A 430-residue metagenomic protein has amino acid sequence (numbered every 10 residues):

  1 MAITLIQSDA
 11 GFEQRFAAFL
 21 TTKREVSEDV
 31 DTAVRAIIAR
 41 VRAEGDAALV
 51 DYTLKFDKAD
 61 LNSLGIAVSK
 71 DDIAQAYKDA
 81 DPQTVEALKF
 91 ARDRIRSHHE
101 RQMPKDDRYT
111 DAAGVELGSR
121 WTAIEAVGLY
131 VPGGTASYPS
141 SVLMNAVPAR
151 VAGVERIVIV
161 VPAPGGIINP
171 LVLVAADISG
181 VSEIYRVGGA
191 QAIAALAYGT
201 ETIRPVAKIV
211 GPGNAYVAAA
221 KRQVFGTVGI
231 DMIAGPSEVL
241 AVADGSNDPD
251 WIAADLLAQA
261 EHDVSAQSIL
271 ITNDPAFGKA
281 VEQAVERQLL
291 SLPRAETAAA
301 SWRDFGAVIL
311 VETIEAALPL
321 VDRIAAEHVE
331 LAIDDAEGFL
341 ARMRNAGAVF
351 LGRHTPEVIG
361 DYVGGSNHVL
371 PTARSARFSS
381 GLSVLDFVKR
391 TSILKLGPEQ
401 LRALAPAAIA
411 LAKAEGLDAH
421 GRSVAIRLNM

Functional and structural regions predicted by a protein language model:
M1-E125: N-terminal Rossmann-like NAD(P)+-binding subdomain of aldehyde/semialdehyde dehydrogenases
I3-A10, E183-G188, V308-T313: Short acidic-hydrophobic, aromatic-tinged amphipathic segments that line or gate anion-handling sites
Y109-V174: Conserved small-residue-rich beta-alpha loop and adjacent elements that most often cradle the phosphate/pyrophosphate
M144-E155, D177-S179, A197-I203, K221-Q223 (+1 more regions): Alpha-helix C-terminal capping segments
G180-Q267: Conserved NAD(P)+-binding/catalytic subdomain of aldehyde/semialdehyde dehydrogenases
H262, L270-A346: A glycine- and small/hydrophobic-rich beta-loop-beta segment that serves as a flexible "lid/hinge" or phosphate-binding
I314, D322-M430: C-terminal core of ALDH-fold dehydrogenases
